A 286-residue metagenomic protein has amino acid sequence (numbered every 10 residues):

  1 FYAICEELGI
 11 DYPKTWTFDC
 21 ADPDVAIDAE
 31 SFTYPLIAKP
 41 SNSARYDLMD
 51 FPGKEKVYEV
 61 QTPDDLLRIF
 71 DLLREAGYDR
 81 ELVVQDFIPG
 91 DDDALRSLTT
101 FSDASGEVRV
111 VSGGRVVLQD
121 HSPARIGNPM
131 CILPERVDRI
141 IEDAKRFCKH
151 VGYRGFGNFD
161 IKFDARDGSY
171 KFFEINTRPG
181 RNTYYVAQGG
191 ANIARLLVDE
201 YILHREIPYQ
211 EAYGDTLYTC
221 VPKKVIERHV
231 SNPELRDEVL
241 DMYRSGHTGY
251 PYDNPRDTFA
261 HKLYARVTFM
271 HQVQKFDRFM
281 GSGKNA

Functional and structural regions predicted by a protein language model:
F1-V83, A104-S105: Active-site nucleotide/adenylate-binding loops and adjacent lid/helix of ATP-dependent enzymes
P13, L36, R96-L98, F159: Change "...and in nucleic-acid phosphodiester-cleaving endonucleases..." to "...and in nucleic-acid processing enzymes
C20, V60-S122, E135-K145, F163 (+1 more regions): Phosphate-binding site of ATP-dependent enzymes
V83, R154-N158, I207-Y213: Flexible, glycine/charged-enriched surface loops at secondary-structure junctions
V117-P129, N176-G190: Glycine-rich phosphate/pyrophosphate-binding beta-alpha loops
K149-Y184: Conserved metal-phosphate-binding beta-hairpin within the catalytic cores of diverse ATP-dependent phosphoryl-transfer
D199-A286: Peripheral (often C-terminal) accessory segments that flank ATP-dependent C-N-forming ligase machineries
